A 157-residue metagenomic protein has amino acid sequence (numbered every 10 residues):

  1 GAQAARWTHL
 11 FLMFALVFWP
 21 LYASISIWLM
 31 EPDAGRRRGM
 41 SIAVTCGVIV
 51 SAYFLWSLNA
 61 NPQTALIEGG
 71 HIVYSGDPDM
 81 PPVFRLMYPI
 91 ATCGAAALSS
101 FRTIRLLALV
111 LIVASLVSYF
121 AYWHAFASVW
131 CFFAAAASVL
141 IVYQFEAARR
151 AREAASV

Functional and structural regions predicted by a protein language model:
G1-A2, W56-A65, S118-A125: Juxtamembrane "helix-exit" motif on the non-cytosolic side of transmembrane helices
G1-A4, I27-R38, N61-E68, A96-A108 (+1 more regions): Juxtamembrane membrane-water interface segments of multi-pass membrane proteins, especially cytoplasmic-side
G1-F11, W130: Helix-loop junctions on the outward
T8-M13, Y74-P81, A96-L107: Short, amphipathic, aromatic/basic-enriched membrane-interface segments that mark the entry/exit of transmembrane
F11-L12, W19, S24-A91: Membrane-proximal helix-loop-helix units in multi-pass membrane proteins
P20-S24, Y53, A97, A114 (+1 more regions): Alpha-helical transmembrane segments
S24, Y88-A95, V110-Y119: Hydrophobic, membrane-inserted alpha-helices
R102-V157: C-terminal transmembrane-bundle signature of multipass membrane proteins, characterized by strong activation on
